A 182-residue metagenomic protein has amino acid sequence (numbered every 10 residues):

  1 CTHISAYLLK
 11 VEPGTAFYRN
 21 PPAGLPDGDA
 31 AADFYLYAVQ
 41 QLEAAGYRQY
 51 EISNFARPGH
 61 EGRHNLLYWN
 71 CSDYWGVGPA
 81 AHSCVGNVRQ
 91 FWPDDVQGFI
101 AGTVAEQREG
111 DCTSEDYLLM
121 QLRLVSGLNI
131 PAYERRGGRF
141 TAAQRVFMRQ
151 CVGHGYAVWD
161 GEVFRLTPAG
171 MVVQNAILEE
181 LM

Functional and structural regions predicted by a protein language model:
C1-R139: C-terminal scaffold of the Radical SAM
G137-G153: Short amphipathic alpha-helical interaction segments
V152-E162: A short, conserved structural fragment
V163-T167: Minor-groove-contacting beta-hairpin "wing" of winged helix-turn-helix DNA-binding domains
A169-M182: Short, amphipathic alpha-helical interaction segments positioned at domain boundaries
